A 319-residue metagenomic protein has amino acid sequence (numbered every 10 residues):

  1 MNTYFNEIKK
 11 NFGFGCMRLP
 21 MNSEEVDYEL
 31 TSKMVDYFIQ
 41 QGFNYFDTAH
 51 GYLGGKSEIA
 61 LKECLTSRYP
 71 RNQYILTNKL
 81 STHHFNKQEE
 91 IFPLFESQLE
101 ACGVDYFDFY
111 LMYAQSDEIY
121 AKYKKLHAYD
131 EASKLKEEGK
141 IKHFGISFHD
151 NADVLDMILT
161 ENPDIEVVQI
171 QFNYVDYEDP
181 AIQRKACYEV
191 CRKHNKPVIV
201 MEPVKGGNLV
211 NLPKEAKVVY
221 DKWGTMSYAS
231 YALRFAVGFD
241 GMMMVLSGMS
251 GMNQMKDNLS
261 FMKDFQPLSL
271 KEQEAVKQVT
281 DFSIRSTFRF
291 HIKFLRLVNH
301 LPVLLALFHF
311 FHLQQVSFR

Functional and structural regions predicted by a protein language model:
M1-Q73, E131, E137: N-terminal binding-site loop/beta-alpha segment at the start of enzyme catalytic domains that lines or forms
F12, Y74-L76, I141-F144, V198 (+1 more regions): Hydrophobic/aromatic residues located in beta-strands of well-ordered beta-sheets within soluble catalytic
N22-S23, E29, D36, Q40 (+4 more regions): Glycine/proline-rich, positively charged, aromatic-decorated active-site loop/lid region on the catalytic face
E29, D36-N44, E63, K134 (+2 more regions): Structured C-terminal cap/extension of enzyme domains
Y45-Y52, K142-I146, M244-L246: Short catalytic-loop micro-motif centered on adjacent basic/acidic residues
D47-T48, N78, V200: Hydrophobic residues in well-ordered beta-strands that form the structural core
Y52, K56, H149-D150, S250: Short beta->alpha linker loops
N72-H84, Y110-Y113: A short, structured active-site edge motif that brings together acidic residues
